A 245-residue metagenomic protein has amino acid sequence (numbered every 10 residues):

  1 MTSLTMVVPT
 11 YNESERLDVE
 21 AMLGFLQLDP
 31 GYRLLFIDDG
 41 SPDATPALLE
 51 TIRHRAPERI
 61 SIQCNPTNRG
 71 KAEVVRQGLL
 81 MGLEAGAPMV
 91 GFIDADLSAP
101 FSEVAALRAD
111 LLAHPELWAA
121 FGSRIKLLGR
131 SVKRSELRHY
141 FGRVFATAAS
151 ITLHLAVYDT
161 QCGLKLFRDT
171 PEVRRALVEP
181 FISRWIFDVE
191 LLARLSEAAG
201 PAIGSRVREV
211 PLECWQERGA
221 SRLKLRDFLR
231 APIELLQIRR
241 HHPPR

Functional and structural regions predicted by a protein language model:
M1-S3, V178-R245: Hydrophobic helical membrane-anchoring modules
L4-E13, I37: A conserved hydrophobic helix/loop-capping motif in glycosyltransferases and polysaccharide synthases
E13-Q27: Short, well-formed alpha-helical segments that are part of the catalytic scaffolds of diverse glycosyltransferases
E15-V19, D43-I52: Acidic helix N-cap motif at the loop->helix transition within catalytic regions of sugar-transfer enzymes
G31-S41, Q63-C64: Short beta-strand/loop segment that forms part of the nucleotide-sugar
D38-A47, L97: A conserved acidic beta->alpha catalytic loop
N65-E84, F101-F181, W185, R218-S221: Acceptor/aglycone-binding surface of glycosyltransferases and processive sugar-polymer synthases
A87-S98: Short beta-strand-to-loop acidic/aromatic patch adjacent to the donor-nucleotide binding site
